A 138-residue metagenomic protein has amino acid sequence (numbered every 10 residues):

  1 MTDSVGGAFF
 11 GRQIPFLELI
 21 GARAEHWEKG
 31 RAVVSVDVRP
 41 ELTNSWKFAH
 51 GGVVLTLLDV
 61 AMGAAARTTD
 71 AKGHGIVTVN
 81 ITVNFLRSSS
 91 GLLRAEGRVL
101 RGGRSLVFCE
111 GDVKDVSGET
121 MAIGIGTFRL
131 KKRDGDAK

Functional and structural regions predicted by a protein language model:
M1-K138: Terminal targeting signals and extreme-terminal segments of soluble enzymes
